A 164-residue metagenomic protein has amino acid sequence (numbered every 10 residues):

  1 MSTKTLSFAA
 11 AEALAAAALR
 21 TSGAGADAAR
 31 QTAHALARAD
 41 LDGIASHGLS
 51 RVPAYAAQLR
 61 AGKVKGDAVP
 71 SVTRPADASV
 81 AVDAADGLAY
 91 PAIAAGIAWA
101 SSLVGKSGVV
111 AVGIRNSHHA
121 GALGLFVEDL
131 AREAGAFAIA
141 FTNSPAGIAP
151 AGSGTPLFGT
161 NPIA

Functional and structural regions predicted by a protein language model:
M1-S22: Generic N-terminal amphipathic, Lys/Arg-enriched alpha-helix
A18, A81-A85, V110-R115: Short glycine-rich or small-residue beta-strand-to-loop segments that form or flank ligand, phosphate, metal/Fe-S
A24-Q31, S46-G48: Flexible, glycine/charged-enriched surface loops at secondary-structure junctions
A26-D27, S101-K106: Glycine-rich phosphate/diphosphate-binding loops that line cofactor/substrate pockets in enzymes
R38-H47, R51: N-terminal amphipathic, basic helical "cap/leader" segment at the start of enzyme domains
G48-S101: Active-site cofactor/substrate anionic-group-binding motifs, chiefly glycine- and Lys/Arg-rich phosphate-binding loops
V109-A164: Glycine-rich anion/phosphate-binding loop at the beta-strand->alpha-helix junction
